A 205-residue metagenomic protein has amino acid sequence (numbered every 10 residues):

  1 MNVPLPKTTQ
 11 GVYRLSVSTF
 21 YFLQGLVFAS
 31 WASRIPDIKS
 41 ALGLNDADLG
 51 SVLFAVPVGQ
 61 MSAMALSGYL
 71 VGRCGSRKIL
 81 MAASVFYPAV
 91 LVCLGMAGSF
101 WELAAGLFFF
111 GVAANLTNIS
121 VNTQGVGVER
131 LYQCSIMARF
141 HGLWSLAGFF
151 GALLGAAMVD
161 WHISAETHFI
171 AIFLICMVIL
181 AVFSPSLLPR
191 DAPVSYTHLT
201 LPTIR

Functional and structural regions predicted by a protein language model:
G43, M96-W101: Helix-breaking motifs and short loop linkers at transmembrane-helix boundaries and internal kinks in secondary membrane
P57-M61, A65, F149: Residue-level signature of mid-helix packing/kink "hotspots" within the transmembrane helices of 12-pass Major
A65-Y87: Conserved MFS/SLC helix-loop-helix module at the cytosolic interface between two early adjacent transmembrane helices
F86-G98: C-terminal ends and interior cores of transmembrane alpha-helices in multi-pass membrane transporters/permeases
W101-F109: Paired small-residue
F110-F140: Cytoplasmic helix-loop-helix junction between adjacent transmembrane helices in 12-TM secondary transporters
H168-S184: Symmetry-related core transmembrane helices of the 12-TM Major Facilitator Superfamily/SLC fold
T197-T203: Conserved small/polar residues in nucleotide/adenosyl-binding loops
